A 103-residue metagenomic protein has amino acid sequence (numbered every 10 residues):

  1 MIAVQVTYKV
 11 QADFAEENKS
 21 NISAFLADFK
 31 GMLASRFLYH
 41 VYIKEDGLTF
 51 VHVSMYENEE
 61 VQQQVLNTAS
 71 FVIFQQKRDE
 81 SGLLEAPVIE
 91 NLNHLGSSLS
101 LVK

Functional and structural regions predicted by a protein language model:
M1-A69, S81-K103: Short S/T/G/P-rich N-terminal loop/turn motif that feeds into the first structured element of a domain
